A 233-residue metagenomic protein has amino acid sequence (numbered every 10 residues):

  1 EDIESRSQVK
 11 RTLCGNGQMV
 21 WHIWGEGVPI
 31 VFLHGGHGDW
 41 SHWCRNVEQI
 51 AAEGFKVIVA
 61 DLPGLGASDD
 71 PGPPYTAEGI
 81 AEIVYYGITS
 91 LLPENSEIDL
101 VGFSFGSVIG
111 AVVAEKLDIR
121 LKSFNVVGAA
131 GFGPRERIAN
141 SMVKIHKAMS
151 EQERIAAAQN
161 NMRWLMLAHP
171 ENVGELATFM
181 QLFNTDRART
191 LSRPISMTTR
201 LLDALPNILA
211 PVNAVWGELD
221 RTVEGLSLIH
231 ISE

Functional and structural regions predicted by a protein language model:
E1-R11: An N-terminal hydrophobic leader/cap segment in hydrolases
V20-A67: Conserved HGGG/HGGXW glycine-rich cap/lid loop of the alpha/beta-hydrolase fold
V59-V101: Active-site loop/oxyanion-hole signature of alpha/beta-hydrolase fold enzymes
G102, G106, G110: Gly/Ala-rich beta-loop-alpha elbow adjacent to hydrolase catalytic centers
A111-E115, K122-Q152: Flexible "cap/lid" loop of the alpha/beta hydrolase fold
Q152-A210: Conserved alpha/beta-hydrolase catalytic His-Asp/Glu region
L219-V223: Acidic catalytic loop of the alpha/beta-hydrolase fold
H230-E233: Conserved small/polar residues in nucleotide/adenosyl-binding loops
